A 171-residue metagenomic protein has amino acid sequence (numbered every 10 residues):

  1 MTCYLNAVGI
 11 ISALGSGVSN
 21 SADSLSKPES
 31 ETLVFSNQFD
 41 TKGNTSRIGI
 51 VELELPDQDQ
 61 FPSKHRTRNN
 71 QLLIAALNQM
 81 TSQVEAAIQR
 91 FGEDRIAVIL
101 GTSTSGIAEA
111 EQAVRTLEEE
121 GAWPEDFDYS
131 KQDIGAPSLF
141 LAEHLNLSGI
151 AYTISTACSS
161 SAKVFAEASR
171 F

Functional and structural regions predicted by a protein language model:
M1-I150, R170: Conserved "HGTGT" condensation-loop signature of ketosynthase/thiolase-family condensing enzymes that catalyze
I150-T156: Short loop-beta-helix segment that forms the pyridoxal 5′-phosphate
T156, S169-F171: Proteins with a high burden of low-complexity, intrinsically disordered sequence enriched in S/T/G/P/A and R, requiring
S161: Short conserved active-site loop signatures built around small residues
V164-A168: Short, hydrophobic/aromatic alpha-helical segments in well-folded domains
